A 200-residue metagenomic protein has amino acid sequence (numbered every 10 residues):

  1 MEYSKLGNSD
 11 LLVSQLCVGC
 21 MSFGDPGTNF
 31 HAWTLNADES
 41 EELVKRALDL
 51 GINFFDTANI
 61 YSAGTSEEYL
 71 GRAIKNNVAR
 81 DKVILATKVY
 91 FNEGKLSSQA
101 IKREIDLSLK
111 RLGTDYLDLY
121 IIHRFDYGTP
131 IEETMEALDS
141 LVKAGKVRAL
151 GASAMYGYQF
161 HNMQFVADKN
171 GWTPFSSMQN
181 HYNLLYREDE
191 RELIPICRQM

Functional and structural regions predicted by a protein language model:
M1-V83, K143: N-terminal binding-site loop/beta-alpha segment at the start of enzyme catalytic domains that lines or forms
V13-C17, N53-F54, K82-K88, Y116-L119 (+2 more regions): Structural preference for beta-strand elements that scaffold enzyme active sites
M21-F23, I60, K88-N92, I122-F125 (+2 more regions): Active-site beta-loop-alpha junctions enriched in small/polar residues
G24-D38, V89-Q99, H123-G128: Active-site mouth loops of central-metabolism enzymes
W33-A47, L96-L112, F160-F165: Short, acidic/polar
G71-K82, L109-G113, V142, Q164-T173: Acidic (Asp/Glu)-rich catalytic clusters
L109-P130: Active-site groove signature of glycoside hydrolases
T129-M200: Beta/alpha (TIM)-barrel catalytic core signal, keyed to glycine-rich beta->alpha loops juxtaposed to Asp/Glu that bind
